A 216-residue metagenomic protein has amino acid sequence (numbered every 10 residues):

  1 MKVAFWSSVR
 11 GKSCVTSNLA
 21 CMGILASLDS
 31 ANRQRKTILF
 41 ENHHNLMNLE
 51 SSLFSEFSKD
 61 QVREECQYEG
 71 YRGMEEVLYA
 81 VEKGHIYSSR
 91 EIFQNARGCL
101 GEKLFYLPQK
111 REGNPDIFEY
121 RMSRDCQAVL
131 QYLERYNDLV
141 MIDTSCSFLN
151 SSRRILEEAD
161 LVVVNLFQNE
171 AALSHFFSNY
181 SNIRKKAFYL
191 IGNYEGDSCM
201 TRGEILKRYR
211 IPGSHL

Functional and structural regions predicted by a protein language model:
K2, T37-L39, L104-Y106, G213-L216: Conserved beta-strand scaffold positions in the cores of enzyme catalytic domains, especially in NTP/NDP-utilizing
K2-S52, C126, L133: Walker A/P-loop phosphate-binding motif and the immediately C-terminal alpha-helix
F5-S8, F40, L107, N165 (+1 more regions): Short hydrophobic segments within beta-strands
V9, H43, K110, S145 (+1 more regions): Anionic group-transfer/hydrolysis microenvironments
K12, L46, G113, A171 (+1 more regions): Flexible, glycine-rich phosphate/dinucleotide-binding loops and adjacent beta-alpha linkers at cofactor/substrate
C14-V15, F118, A172: Secondary-structure boundary/capping motif
L39-Q131: P-loop/Walker-type NTP enzyme "switch/lid" segment
R121-H215: Conserved catalytic-core segment of NTP-binding enzymes
